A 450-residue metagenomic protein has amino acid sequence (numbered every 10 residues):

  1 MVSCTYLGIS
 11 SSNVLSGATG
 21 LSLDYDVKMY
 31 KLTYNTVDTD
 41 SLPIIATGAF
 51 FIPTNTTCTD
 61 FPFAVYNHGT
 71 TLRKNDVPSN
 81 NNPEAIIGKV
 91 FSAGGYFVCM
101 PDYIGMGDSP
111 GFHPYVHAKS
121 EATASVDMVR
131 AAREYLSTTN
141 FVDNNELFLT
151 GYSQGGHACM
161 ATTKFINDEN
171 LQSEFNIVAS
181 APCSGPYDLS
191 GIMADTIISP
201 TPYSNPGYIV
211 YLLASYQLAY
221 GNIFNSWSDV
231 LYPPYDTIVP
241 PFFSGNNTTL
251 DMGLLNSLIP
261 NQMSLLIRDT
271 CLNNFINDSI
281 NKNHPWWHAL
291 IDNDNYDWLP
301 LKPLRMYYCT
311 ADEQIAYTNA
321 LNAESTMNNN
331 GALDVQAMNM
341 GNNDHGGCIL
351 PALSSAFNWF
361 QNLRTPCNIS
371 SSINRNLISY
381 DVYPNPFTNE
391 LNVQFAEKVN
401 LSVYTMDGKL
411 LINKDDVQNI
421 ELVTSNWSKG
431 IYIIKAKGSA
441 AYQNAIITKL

Functional and structural regions predicted by a protein language model:
M1-T57: Catalytic-loop region of hydrolases
D40-P43, T54-V90: Short, surface-exposed "cap/lid" segments of acyl-processing enzymes
Y115-S137: Alpha/beta-hydrolase active-site loop
A131-P202: Primarily recognizes the serine-hydrolase "nucleophile elbow" in alpha/beta-hydrolase and SGNH/GDSL folds
C183-D297: Accessory cap/linker subdomain of secreted extracellular hydrolases
A194, W287-H288, N293, Q314 (+1 more regions): C-terminal catalytic histidine-bearing segment of alpha/beta-hydrolase fold enzymes
R305-D312: Short beta-strand/loop motif that positions the catalytic acidic residue of the alpha/beta-hydrolase fold
R375-L450: C-terminal outer-membrane/trafficking sorting elements
